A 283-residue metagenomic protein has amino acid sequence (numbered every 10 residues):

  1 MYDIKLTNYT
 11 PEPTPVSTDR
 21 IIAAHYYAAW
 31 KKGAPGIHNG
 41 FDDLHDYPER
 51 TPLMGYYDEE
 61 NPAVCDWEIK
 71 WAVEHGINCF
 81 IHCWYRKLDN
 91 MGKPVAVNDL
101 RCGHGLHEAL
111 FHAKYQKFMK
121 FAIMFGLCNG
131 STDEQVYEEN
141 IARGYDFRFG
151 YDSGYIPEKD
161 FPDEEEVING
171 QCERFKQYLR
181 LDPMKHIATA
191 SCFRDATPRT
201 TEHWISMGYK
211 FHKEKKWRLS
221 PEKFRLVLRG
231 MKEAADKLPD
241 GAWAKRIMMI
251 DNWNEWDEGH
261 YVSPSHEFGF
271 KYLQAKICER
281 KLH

Functional and structural regions predicted by a protein language model:
M1-H283: Glycan-processing catalytic domains of CAZymes
